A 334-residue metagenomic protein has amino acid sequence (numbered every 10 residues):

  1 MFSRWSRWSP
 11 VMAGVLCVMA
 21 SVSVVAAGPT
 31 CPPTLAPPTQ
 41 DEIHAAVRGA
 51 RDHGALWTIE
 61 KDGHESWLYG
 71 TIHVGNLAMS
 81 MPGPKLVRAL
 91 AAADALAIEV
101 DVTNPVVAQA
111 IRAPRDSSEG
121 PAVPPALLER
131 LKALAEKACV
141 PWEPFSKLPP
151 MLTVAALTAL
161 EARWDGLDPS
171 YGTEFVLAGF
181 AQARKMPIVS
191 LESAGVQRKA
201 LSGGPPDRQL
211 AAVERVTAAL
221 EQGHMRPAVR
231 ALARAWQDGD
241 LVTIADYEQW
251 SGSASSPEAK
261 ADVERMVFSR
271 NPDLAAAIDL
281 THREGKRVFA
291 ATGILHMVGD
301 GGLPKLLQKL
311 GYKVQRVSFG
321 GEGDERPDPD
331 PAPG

Functional and structural regions predicted by a protein language model:
F2-M12: Bacterial N-terminal signal peptides that target proteins for export
W8, G83, N271-A275: Short, well-ordered alpha-helical scaffold segments within catalytic/effector domains
A13, E60-G63, R283-E284: Short hydrophobic "helix-edge" motifs at membrane interfaces and signal-peptide entry regions
S21-S23: N-terminal signal peptide c-region/cleavage motif recognized by signal peptidases
G28-M266: Structured, acidic catalytic/metal-binding patches in enzyme active sites
E264-G334: C-terminal soluble interaction/assembly domains
